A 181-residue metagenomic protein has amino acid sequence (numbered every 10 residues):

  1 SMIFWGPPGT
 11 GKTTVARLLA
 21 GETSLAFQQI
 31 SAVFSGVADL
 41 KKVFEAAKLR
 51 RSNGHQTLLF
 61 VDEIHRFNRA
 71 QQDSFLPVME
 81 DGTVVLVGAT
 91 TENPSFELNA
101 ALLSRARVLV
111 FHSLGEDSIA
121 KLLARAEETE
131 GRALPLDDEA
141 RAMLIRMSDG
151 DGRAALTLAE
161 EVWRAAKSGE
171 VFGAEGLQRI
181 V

Functional and structural regions predicted by a protein language model:
S1, T57-L58, F172-V181: N-terminal cationic and glycine-rich segments that engage phosphates or anionic surfaces
S1-I30, E45-K48, L76-D81: Walker A/P-loop
T10, E22-S24, S52-T57, M79-T83 (+2 more regions): Short loop/turn elements that form and flank the Walker-type P-loop nucleotide-binding site in RecA-like NTPase cores
A26-L58, R69: Short glycine-rich substrate-engagement loop in P-loop NTPases that contacts/grips substrate
S31-V33, R107-A120: Conserved AAA+ ATPase "SRH/arginine-finger" region at the nucleotide-binding site
V61, H65-S104: Conserved catalytic/switch belt of AAA+ P-loop NTPases
L122-R141: Helix-loop-helix "sensor" segment of P-loop NTPases
A142-M147, R153-S168, G176-R179: C-terminal helical "lid" of AAA+/P-loop NTPase domains
